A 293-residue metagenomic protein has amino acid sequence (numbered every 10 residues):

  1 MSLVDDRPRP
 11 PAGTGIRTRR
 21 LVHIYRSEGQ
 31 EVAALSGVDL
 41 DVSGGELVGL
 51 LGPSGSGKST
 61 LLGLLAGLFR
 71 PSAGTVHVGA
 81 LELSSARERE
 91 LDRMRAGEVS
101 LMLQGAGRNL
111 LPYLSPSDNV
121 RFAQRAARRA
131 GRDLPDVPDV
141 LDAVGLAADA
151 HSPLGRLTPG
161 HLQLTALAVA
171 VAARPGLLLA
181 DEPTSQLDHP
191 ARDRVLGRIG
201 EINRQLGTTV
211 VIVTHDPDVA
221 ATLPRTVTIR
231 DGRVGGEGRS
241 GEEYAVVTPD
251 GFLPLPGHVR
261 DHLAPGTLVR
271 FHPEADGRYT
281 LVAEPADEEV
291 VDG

Functional and structural regions predicted by a protein language model:
A66: Helix-to-loop junction immediately C-terminal to a conserved catalytic motif
G74-E82: Conserved ABC transporter NBD signature motif
E82, R132-D149: Conserved ABC ATPase "signature" region
L83-S100: ABC ATPase NBD coupling module
P153-L157: Conserved ABC ATPase signature
A170-V171: ABC ATPase C-loop
R174: Conserved catalytic motifs of ABC-family nucleotide-binding domains
L178-D181: Catalytic Walker B motif of ABC-type/P-loop ATPase nucleotide-binding domains
